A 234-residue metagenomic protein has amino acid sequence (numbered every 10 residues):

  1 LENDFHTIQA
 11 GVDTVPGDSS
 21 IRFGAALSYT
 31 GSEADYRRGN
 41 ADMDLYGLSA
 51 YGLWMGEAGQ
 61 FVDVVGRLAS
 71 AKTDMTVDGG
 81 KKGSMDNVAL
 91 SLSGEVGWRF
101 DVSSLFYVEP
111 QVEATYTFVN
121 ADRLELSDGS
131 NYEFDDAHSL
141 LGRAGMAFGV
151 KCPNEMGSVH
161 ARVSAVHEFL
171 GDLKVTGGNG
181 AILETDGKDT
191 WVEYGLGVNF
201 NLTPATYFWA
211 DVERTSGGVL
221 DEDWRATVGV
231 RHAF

Functional and structural regions predicted by a protein language model:
L1-N3, R37-D42, A71-D86, F118-S139 (+1 more regions): Solvent-exposed, glycine/polar-rich loop segments of beta-barrel outer-membrane systems
L1-S103, Y107-Q111, D211-E213, G218-D223: Outer membrane beta-barrel translocator domains of Type V secretion systems
P16-S20, E113-T115, Y194-V198: Short, functional N-terminal and low-complexity linear motifs
F23, S49, L53-W54, N131-F234: Outer membrane beta-barrel transmembrane domains
S28-S32, R67-T73, E95, Q111-R123 (+2 more regions): Short glycine-rich beta-strand segments
G83-M146, V150, M156, H160: Extended alpha-helical regions
